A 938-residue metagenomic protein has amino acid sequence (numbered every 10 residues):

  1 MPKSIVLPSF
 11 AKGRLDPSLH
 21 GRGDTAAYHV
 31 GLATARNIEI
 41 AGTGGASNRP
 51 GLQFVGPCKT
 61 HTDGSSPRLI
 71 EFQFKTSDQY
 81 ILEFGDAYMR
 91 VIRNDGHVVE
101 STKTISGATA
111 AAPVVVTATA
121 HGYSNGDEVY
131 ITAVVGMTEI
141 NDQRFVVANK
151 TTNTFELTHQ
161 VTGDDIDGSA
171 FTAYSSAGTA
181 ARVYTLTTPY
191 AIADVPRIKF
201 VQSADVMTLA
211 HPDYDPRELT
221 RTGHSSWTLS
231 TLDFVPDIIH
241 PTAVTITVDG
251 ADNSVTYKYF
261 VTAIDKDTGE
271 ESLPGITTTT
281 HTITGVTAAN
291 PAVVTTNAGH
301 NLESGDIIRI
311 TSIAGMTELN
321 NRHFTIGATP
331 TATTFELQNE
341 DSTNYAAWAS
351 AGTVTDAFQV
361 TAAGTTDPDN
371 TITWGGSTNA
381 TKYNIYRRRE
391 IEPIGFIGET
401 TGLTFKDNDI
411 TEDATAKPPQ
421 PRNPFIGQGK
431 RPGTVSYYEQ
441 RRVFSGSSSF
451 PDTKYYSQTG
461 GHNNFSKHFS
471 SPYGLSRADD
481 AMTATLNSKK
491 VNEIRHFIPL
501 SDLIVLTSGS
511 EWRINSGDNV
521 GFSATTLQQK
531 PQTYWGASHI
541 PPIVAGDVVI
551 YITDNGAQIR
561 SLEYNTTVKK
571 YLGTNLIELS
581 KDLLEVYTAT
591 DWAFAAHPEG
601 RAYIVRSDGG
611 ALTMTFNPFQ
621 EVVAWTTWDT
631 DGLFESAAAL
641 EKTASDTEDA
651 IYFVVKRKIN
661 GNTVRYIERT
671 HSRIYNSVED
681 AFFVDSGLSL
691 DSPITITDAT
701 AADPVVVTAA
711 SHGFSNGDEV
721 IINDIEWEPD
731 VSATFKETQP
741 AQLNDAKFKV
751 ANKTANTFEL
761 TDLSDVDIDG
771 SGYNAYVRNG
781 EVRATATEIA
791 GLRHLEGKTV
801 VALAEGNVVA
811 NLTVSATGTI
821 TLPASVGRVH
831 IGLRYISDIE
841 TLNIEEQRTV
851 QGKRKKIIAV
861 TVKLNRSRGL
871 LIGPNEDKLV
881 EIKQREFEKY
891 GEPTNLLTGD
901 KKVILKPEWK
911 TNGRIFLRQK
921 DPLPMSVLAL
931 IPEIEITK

Functional and structural regions predicted by a protein language model:
M1, I5-D24, G96-F200, H211-D215 (+6 more regions): Small/polar beta-strand repeat architecture
M1-S101, Y214, E218-V248, F260 (+9 more regions): N-terminal beta-propeller domains
M1-T102, A120-V135, A181-T208, T268-E271 (+14 more regions): N-terminal assembly/attachment segments of tailed bacteriophage virion structural proteins
Y88-I92, W512-R513, G517, R868-Q884: Short, surface-exposed beta-strand/strand-loop-strand elements in extracellular ectodomains
P189-K199, N423, P823, E888-P922 (+1 more regions): Beta-sandwich interaction modules
R197-F200, V435, R441, S449 (+2 more regions): Beta-sheet-dominated scaffold domains
Y259-V261, K417-P421, G827-L833, K910-P922: Short, aromatic- and glycine-rich surface loops/edge beta-strands on solvent-exposed regions
Y835-V880, L930, I934-K938: Glycine/proline-rich low-complexity spacer/linker segments in large multi-domain proteins
